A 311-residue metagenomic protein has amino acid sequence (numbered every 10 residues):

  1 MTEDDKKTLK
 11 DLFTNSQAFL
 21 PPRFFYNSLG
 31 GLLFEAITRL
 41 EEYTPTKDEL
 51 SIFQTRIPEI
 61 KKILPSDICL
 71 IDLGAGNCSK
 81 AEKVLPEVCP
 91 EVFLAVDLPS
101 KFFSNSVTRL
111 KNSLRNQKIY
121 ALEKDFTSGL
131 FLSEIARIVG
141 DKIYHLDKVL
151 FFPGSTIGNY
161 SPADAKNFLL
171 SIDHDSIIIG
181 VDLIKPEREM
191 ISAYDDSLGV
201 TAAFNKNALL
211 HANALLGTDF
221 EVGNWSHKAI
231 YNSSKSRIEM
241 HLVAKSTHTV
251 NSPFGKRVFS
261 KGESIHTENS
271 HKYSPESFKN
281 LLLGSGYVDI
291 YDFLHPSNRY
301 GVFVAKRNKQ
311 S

Functional and structural regions predicted by a protein language model:
M1-R23: N-terminal auxiliary segments of SAM/dcSAM-dependent transferases
A18-K61: Class I SAM-dependent methyltransferase Rossmann-like catalytic core, especially the SAM/SAH-binding loop
D67-G76: Conserved class I S-adenosyl-L-methionine
N77-C89: Conserved SAM-binding loop of SAM-dependent methyltransferases across substrates and taxa, primarily the Class I
L85, E91-G129: Class I SAM-dependent methyltransferase SAM/SAH-binding core
G158-D173: A short, conserved alpha-helix within the catalytic core of class I
H174-P186: Conserved beta-strand signature within the Rossmann-like core of class I S-adenosyl-L-methionine
A193-H271, K279-S285: Substrate-binding/catalytic lobe of Class I Rossmann-like enzymes that use SAM or dcSAM, i.e., the mid-to-C-terminal
